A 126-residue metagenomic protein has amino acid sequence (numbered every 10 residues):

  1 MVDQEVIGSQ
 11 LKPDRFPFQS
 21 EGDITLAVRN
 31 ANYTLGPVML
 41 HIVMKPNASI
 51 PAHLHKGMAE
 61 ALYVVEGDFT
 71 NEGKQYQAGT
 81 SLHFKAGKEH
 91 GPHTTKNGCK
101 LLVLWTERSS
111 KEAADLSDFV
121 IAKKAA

Functional and structural regions predicted by a protein language model:
M1-G36, D118-A126: A short, N-terminal "cap"/entry segment at the start of jelly-roll beta-barrel domains of the cupin/DSBH fold
T25-R29, V38-H55, T70, K85-E89: Conserved short histidine dyad/triad with adjacent acidic residue
Y33-L35, G57, N97: Short strand-connecting beta-turns/loops that link adjacent beta-strands
P37-M39, C99-K100: Structural motif
K45-N47, Y76-K96, W105-T106: Conserved metal-binding segment of the jelly-roll/cupin
H55-N71: Glycine- and acidic-residue-biased ligand/ion/polar-headgroup-sensing regions
G91, K96-A126: Double-stranded beta-helix
